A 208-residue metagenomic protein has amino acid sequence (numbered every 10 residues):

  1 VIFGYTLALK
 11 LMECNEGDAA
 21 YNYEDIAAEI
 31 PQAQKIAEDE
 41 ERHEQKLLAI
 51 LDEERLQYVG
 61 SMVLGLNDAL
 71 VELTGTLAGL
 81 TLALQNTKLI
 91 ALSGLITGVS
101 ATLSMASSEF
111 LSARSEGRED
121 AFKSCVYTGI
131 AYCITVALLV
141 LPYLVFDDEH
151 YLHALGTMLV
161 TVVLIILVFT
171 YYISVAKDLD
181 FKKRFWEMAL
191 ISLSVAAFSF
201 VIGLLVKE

Functional and structural regions predicted by a protein language model:
V1-S61, L73-L77, T87-K88, L92-S100 (+7 more regions): Non-heme di-metal
G65-L66, L80: Selected transmembrane alpha-helices and immediately adjacent juxtamembrane segments of polytopic inner-membrane
T97-G98, G129-A137, L159, V163 (+1 more regions): Alpha-helical transmembrane spans of integral membrane proteins, capturing the lipid-embedded, hydrophobic core of TM
F122-C125, K182-L190: Cytoplasmic-side transmembrane-helix entry/capping segments in multi-pass membrane proteins
Y151-T161: Hydrophobic alpha-helical transmembrane segments and adjacent short intramembrane/lumenal linkers of inner/organellar
V163-L179: Transmembrane alpha-helical segments of integral membrane proteins
F200-E208: Juxtamembrane boundary at the C-terminal end of a transmembrane helix
